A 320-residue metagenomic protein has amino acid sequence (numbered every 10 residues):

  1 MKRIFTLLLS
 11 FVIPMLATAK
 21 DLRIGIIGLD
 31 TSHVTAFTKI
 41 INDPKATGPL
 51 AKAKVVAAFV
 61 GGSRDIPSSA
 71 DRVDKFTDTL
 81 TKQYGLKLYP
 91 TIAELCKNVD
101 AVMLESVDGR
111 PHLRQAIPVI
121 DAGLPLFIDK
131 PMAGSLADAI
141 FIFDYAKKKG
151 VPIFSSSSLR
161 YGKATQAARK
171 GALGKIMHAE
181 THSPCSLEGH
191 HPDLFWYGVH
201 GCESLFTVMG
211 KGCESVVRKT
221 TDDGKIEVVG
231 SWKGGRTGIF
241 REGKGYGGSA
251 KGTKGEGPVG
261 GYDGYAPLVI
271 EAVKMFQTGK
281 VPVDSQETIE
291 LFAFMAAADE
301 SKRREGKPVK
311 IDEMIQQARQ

Functional and structural regions predicted by a protein language model:
M1-I4: Positively charged n-region of N-terminal signal peptides that target proteins for export
T6-P14: Bacterial N-terminal signal peptides
L8, A19-A122, K148, K211 (+1 more regions): N-terminal glycine-/serine-/threonine-rich beta1-alpha1-beta2 phosphate-ribose binding loop of Rossmann-like
P90, I128, I153-S155: Hydrophobic residues in well-ordered beta-strands that form the structural core
V102-M103, T278-Q320: C-terminal helix-rich "cap/oligomerization" subdomain common to oxidoreductases
G123-P125, K130-P131: Short helix/strand-capping hinge loops at secondary-structure junctions that flank key functional elements
M132-H191: A contiguous active-site-proximal alpha/beta segment in oxidoreductase catalytic domains
E180-G245, Q286-A293: Rossmann-like dinucleotide-binding domain that binds NAD(P)(H)
